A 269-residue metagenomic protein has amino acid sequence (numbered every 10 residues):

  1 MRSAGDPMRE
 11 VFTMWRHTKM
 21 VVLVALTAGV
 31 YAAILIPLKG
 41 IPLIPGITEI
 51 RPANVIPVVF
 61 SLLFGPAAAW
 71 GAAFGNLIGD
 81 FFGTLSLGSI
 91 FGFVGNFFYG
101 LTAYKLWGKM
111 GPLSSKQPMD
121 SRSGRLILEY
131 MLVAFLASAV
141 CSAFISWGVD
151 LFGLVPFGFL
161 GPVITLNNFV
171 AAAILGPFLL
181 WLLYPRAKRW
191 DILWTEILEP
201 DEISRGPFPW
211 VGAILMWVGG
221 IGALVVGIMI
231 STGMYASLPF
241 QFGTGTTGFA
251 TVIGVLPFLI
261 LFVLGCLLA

Functional and structural regions predicted by a protein language model:
R2-S3, R9, W15-R16, E196 (+1 more regions): Short, charged juxtamembrane terminal tails flanking transmembrane helices
G5-F74, G88-I90, G222: Hydrophobic transmembrane alpha-helices
I36-A53, I78-F97, Y104-A269: Membrane-embedded alpha-helical hairpins and interfacial helices in multi-pass inner-membrane proteins
A72, Y99-L101: Short, surface-exposed, polar/charged, turn-prone segments marking secondary-structure boundaries
